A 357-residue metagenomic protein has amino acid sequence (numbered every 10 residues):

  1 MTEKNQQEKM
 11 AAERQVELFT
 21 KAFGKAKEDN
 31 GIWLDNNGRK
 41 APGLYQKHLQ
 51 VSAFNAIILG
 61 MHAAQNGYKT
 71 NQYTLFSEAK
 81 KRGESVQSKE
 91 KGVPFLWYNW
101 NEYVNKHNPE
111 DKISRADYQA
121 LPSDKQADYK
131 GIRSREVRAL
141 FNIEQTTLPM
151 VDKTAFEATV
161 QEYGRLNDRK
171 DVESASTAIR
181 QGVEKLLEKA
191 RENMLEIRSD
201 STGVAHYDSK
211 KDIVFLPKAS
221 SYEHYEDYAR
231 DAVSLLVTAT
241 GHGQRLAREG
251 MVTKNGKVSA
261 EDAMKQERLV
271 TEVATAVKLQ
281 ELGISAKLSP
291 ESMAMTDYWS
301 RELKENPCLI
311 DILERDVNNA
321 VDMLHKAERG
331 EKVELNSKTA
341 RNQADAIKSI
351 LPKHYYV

Functional and structural regions predicted by a protein language model:
M1-V357: N-terminal accessory/interface modules of nucleic-acid-binding and processing proteins
